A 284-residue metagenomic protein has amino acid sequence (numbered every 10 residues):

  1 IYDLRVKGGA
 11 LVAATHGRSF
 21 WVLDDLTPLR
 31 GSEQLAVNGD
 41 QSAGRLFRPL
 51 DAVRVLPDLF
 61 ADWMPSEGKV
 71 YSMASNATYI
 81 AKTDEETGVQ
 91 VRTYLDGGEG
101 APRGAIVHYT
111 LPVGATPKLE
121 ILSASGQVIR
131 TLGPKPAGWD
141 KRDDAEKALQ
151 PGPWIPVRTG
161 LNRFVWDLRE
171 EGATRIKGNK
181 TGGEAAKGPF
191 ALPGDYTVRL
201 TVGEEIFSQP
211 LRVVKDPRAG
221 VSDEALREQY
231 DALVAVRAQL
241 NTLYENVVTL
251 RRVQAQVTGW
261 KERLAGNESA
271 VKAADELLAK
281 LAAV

Functional and structural regions predicted by a protein language model:
I1-V284: C-terminal low-complexity, glycine/proline- and small-hydrophobic-enriched intrinsically disordered tails that act as
